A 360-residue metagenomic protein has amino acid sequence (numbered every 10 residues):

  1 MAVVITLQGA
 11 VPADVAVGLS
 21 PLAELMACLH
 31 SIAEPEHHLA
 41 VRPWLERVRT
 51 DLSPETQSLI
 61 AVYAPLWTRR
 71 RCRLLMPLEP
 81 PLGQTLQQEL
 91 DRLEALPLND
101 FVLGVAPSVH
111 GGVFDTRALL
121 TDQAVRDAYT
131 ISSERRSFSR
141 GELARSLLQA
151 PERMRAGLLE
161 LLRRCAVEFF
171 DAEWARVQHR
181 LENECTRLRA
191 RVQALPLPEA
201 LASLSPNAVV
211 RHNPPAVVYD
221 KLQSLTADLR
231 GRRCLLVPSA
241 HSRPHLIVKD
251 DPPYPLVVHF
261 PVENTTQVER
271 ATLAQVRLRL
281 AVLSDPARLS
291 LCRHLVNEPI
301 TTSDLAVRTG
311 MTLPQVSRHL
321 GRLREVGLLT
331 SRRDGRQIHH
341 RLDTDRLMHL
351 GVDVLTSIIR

Functional and structural regions predicted by a protein language model:
M1-V218, T226-A227: N-terminal, charged low-complexity regulatory/assembly segments
I5, I32, I60, I131 (+4 more regions): Weak global preference for isoleucine
V209, N213-Q337, H349-D353, I358-R360: Extended mid-to-C-terminal alpha-helical interaction segments
D345: Active-site-proximal cofactor/substrate-binding loop regions of enzyme domains
